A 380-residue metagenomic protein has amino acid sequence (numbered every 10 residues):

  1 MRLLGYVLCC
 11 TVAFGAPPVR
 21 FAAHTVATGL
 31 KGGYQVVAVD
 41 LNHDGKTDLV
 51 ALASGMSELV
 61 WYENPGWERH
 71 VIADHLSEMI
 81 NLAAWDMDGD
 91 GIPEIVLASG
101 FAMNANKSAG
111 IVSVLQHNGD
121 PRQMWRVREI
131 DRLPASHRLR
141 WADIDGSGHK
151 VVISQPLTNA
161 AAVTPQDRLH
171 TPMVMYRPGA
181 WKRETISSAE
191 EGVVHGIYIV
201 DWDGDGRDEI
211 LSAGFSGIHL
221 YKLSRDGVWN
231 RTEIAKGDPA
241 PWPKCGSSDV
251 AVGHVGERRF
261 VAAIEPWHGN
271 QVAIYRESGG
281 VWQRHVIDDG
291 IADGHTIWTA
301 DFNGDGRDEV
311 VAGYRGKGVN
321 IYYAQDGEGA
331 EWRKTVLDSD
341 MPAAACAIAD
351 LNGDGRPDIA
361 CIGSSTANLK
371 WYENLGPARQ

Functional and structural regions predicted by a protein language model:
M1-R2, R122: Universal eukaryotic N-terminal targeting presequences
L3-A13: Sec-dependent N-terminal signal peptides
G15-Q380: Beta-propeller-forming repeat regions
